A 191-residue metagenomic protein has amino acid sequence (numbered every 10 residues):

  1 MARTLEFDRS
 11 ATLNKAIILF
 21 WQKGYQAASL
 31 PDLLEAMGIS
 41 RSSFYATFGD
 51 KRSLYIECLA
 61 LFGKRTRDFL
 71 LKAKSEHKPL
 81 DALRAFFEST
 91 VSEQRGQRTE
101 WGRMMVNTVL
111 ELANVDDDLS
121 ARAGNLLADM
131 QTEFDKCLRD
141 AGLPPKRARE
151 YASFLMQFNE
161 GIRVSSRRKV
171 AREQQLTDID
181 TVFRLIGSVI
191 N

Functional and structural regions predicted by a protein language model:
M1-F7, I190-N191: N-terminal intrinsically disordered/low-complexity leader segments
A11, K15, L19-S53, E57: Helix-turn-helix
E57, L71-E100, Y151-L155: Hydrophobic alpha-helical connector segments
A60-T66: Short, basic, alpha-helical segments at the C-terminal edge of helix-turn-helix-like DNA-binding modules
A82, G96-D118: Amphipathic alpha-helical segments used for helix-helix packing
E93, K136, M156-E173, I186-N191: Amphipathic C-terminal alpha-helical segment
W101-V106, K146-S165, D178-L185: Hydrophobic alpha-helical segments that form the core of small-molecule binding pockets and/or dimer interfaces
D116-A141, E150-S153, T177-G187: Amphipathic alpha-helical packing segments from all-alpha helical-bundle domains
